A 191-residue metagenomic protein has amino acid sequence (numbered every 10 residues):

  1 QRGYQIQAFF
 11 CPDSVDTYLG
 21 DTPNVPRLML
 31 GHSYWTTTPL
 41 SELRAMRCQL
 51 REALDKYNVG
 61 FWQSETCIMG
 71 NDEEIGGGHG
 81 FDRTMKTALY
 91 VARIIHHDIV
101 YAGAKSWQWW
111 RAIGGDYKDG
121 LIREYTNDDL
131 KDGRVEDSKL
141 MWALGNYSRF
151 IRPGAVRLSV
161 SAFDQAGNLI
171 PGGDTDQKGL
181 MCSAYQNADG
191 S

Functional and structural regions predicted by a protein language model:
Q1-F10, I151-R152, C182, D189-S191: Short intrinsically disordered, low-complexity coil segments enriched in acidic
Q1-I94, Y101: Noncatalytic carbohydrate-binding groove/subsite architecture in carbohydrate-active enzymes
N24-V25, W142, S191: Generic detector of bulky aromatic hydrophobic side chains
G60-P171: Aromatic/acidic polysaccharide-binding cleft in carbohydrate-active enzymes
Q165-S191: Carbohydrate-binding surface patches
